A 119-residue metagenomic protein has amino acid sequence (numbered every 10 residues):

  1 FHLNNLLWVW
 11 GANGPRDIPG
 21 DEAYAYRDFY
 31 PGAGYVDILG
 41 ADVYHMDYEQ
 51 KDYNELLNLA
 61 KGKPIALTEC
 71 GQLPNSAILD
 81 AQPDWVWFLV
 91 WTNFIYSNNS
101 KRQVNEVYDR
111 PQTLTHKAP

Functional and structural regions predicted by a protein language model:
F1-Y24, G62-L73: Aromatic-lined carbohydrate-recognition surfaces of secreted/lumenal glycan-active proteins
N5, V36, W85: Extracellular structured ligand-interaction cores
G11-P15, A41-M46, C70-L73, V90-I95: Active-site beta-loop-alpha junctions enriched in small/polar residues
Y26-D47, W91: Aromatic- and acid-rich polysaccharide-binding/catalytic face of secreted or lumenal carbohydrate-active enzymes
D28-G34, N58-L59, L79-P83: Acidic (Asp/Glu)-rich catalytic clusters
D47-N54: Active-site-adjacent loop/helix micro-motif of nuclease/hydrolase catalytic cores
K63-P119: Substrate-binding cleft of secreted/luminal carbohydrate-active enzymes
